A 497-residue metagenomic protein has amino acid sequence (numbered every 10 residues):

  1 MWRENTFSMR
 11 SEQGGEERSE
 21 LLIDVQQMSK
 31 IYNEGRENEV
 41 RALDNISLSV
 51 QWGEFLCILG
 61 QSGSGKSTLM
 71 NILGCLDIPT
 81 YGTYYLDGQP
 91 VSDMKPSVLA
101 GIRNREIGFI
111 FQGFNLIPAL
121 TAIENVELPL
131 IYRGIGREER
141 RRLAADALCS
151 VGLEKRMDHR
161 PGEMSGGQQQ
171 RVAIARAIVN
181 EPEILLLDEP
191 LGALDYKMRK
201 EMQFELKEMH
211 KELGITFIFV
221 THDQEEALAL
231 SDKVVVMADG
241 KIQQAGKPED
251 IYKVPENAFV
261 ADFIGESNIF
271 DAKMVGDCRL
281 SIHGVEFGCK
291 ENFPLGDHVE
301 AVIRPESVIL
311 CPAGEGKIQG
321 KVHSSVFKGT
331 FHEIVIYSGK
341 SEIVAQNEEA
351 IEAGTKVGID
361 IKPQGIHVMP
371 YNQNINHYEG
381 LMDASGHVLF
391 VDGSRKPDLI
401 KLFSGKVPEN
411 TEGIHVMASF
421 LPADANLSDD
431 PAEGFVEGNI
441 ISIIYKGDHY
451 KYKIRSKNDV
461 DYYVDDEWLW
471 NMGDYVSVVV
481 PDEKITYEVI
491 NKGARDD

Functional and structural regions predicted by a protein language model:
D24, Q89-P90, I131, E138-K155 (+2 more regions): Conserved ABC ATPase "signature" region
L59-Q61: The feature captures the beta-strand-to-loop junction immediately N-terminal to the Walker
G74: Helix-to-loop junction immediately C-terminal to a conserved catalytic motif
G82-P90: Conserved ABC transporter NBD signature motif
L120-L128: Short coil-to-helix segment of the ABC ATPase nucleotide-binding domain corresponding to the Q-loop/switch region
L128, C149, K155-R160, M164 (+1 more regions): ABC ATPase nucleotide-binding domains
K211, T216, T221-V285, G365-F390: Internal alpha/beta loop-helix hairpins
S281-S325, E348-I443, W468-D497: Glycine/charge-rich catalytic "coupling/switch" loops of P-loop NTPases
